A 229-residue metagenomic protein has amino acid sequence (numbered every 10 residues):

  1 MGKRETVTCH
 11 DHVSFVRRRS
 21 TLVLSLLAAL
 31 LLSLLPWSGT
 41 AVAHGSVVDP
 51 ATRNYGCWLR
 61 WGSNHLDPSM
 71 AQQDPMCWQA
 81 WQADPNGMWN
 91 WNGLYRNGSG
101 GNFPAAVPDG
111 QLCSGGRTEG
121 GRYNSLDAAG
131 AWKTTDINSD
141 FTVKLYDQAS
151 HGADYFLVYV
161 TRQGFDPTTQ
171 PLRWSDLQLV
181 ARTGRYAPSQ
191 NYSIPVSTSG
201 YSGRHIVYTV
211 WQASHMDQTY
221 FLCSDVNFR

Functional and structural regions predicted by a protein language model:
M1-R17: N-terminal secretory signal peptides that target proteins for export/translocation
R18-L30: Sec-dependent N-terminal signal peptides
L31-T40: C-terminal segment of classical bacterial N-terminal signal peptides
V42-H151, Y155-P171: N-terminal "mature-chain" segments and other terminal, solvent-exposed stretches
A149, G164-F165, T198-G203, R229: A short, structured loop/turn motif at beta-sheet edges
T161, Y201-M216: Internal, hydrophobic beta-strand segments that form the core of beta-sheet-rich folds
Q170-S197: Extracellular carbohydrate recognition and processing domains and analogous Trp-centered ligand-binding platforms
D217-R229: Short beta-strand elements
